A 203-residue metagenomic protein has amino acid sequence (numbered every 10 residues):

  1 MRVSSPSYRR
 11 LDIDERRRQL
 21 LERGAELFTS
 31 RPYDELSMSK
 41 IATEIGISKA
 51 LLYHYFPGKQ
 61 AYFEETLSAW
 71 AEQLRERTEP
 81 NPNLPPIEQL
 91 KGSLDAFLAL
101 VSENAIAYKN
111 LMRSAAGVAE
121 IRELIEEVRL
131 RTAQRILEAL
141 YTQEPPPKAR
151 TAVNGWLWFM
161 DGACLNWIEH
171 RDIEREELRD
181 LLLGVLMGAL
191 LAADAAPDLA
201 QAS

Functional and structural regions predicted by a protein language model:
M1-E15, D194-S203: N-terminal intrinsically disordered/low-complexity leader segments
Q19, R23, L27-A61, E65: Helix-turn-helix
A61-W70, L124, V128, T132: Alpha-helical DNA-contacting segments of helix-turn-helix folds
E79-I106, T142-P146, A152, W156 (+1 more regions): Hydrophobic alpha-helical connector segments
L100-E126, L137, G162-E169: Amphipathic alpha-helical segments used for helix-helix packing
N110, E138, L157-E174, M187-L199: Amphipathic C-terminal alpha-helical segment
A119-W158, E177-G188: Amphipathic alpha-helical packing segments from all-alpha helical-bundle domains
